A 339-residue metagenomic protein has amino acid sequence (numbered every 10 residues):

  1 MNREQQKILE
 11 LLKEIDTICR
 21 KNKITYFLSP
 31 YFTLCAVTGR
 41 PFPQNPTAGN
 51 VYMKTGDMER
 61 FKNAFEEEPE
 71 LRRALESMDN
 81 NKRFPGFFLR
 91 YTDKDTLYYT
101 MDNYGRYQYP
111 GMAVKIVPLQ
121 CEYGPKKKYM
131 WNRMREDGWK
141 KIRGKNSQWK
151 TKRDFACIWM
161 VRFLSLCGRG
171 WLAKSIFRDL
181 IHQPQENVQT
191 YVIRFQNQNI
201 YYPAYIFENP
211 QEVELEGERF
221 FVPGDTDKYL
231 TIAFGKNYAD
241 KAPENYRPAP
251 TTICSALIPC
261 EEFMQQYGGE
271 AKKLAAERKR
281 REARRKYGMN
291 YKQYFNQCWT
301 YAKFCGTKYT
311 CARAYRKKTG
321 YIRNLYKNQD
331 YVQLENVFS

Functional and structural regions predicted by a protein language model:
M1-L9, P43-N50, Y315, D330-S339: Generic structural signal for short, solvent-exposed loop/turn connectors between secondary structure elements
M1-R20, T25, K62-N132, K140-F234 (+3 more regions): Conserved catalytic core of two-metal-ion nucleotidyltransferases
D16-G49, M53-E59, Y205: Active-site nucleotide-donor binding segment shared across nucleotidyl transfer reactions
V117, G124, E136-W139, D330 (+1 more regions): Extended alpha-helical regions
T252-S339: Non-catalytic N-terminal targeting/anchoring module and adjacent flexible stem/linker that precedes the structured
